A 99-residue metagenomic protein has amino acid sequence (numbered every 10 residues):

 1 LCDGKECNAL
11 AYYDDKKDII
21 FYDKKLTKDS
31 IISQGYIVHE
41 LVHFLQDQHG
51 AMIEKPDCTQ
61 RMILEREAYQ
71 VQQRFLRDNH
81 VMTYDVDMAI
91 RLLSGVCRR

Functional and structural regions predicted by a protein language model:
L1-N8, D57-T59, Y69, V96-R98: Sequence contexts marking disulfide-bonded cysteines in secreted/extracellular proteins
C2-I31, F44: Active-site scaffold of zinc-dependent metalloenzymes
K28-I32, E54, R61: N-terminal hydrophobic alpha-helix used for membrane targeting or insertion
I32-L41: Short alpha-helical catalytic segment bearing the HExxH-like zincin motif of zinc-dependent metalloproteases
L41-C58: Catalytic Zn2+-binding segment of zinc metalloproteases
P56-R91: Post-HExxH zinc-binding segment in Zn-dependent metallohydrolases
